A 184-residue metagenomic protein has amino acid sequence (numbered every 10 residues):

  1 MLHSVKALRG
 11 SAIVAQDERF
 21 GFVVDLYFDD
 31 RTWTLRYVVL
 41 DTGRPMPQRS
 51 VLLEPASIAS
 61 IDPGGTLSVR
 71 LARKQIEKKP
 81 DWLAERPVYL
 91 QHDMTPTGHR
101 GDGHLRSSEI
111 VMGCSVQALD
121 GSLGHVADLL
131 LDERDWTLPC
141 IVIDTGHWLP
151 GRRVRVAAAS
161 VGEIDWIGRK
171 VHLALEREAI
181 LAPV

Functional and structural regions predicted by a protein language model:
M1-V184: Peripheral interaction segments used for macromolecular assembly
